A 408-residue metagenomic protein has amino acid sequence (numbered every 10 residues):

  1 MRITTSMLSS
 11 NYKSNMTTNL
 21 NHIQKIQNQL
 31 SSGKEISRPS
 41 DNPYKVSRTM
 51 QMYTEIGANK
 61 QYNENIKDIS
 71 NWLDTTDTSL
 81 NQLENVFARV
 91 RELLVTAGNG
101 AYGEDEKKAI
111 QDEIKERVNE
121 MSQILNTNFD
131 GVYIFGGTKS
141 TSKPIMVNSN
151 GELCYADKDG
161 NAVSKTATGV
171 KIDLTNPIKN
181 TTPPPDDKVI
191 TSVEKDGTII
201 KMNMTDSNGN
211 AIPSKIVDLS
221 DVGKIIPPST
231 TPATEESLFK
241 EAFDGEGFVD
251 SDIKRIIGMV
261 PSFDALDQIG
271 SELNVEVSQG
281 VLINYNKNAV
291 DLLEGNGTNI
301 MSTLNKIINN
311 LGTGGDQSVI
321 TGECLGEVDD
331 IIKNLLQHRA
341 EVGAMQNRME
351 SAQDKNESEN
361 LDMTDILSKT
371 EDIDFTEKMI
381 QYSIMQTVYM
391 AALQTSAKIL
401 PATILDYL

Functional and structural regions predicted by a protein language model:
M1-T141, N309-L408: Amphipathic alpha-helical polymerization modules
Q27-L30, F129, Y133, G137-P177 (+3 more regions): Polar, low-complexity export/assembly segments characteristic of proteins that are secreted or assemble on the cell
T181-P185, S229: Acidic, proline-/serine-/threonine-rich low-complexity intrinsically disordered repeat tracts
